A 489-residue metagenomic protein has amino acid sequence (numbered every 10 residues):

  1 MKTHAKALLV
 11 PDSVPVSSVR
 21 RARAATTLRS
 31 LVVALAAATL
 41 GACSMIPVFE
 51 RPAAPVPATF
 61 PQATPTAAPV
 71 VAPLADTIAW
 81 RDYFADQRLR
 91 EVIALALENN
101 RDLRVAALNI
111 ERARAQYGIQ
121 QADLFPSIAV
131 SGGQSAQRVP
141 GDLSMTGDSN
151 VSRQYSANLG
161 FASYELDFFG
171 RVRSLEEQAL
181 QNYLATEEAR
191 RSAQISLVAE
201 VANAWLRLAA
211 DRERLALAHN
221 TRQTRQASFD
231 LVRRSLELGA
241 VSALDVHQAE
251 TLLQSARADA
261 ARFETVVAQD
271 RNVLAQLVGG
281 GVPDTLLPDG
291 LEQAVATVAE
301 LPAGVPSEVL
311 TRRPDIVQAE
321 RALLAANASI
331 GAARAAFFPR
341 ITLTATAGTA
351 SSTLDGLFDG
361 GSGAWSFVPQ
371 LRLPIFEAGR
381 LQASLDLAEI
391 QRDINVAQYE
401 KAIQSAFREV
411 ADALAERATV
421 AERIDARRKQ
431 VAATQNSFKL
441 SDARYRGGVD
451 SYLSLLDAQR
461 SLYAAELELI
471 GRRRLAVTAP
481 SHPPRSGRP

Functional and structural regions predicted by a protein language model:
K2-H4, T27-E98, L180, E264-T311 (+3 more regions): Terminal intrinsically disordered/low-complexity segments used for targeting and assembly
T3-V32: Bacterial N-terminal signal peptides that target proteins for export
M45-V48, T59, I78-A79, Q87-L95 (+8 more regions): Small/polar-residue-enriched beta-strand and adjacent coil segments characteristic of outer-membrane beta-barrel
V172, E187-V305, E416, V420 (+1 more regions): Periplasmic alpha-helical coiled-coil/stalk elements that build and connect Gram-negative outer-membrane
A227, S255-D284, A333, V420 (+1 more regions): Short segments within alpha-helical structural elements
